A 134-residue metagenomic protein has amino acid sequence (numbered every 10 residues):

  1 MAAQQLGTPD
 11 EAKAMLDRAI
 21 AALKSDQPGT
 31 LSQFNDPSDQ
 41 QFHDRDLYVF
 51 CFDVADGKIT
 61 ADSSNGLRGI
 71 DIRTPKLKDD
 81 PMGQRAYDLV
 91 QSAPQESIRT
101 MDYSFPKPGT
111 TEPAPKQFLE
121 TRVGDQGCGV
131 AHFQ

Functional and structural regions predicted by a protein language model:
M1-Q134: N-terminal membrane-sensor/transducer module of prokaryotic signaling receptors
